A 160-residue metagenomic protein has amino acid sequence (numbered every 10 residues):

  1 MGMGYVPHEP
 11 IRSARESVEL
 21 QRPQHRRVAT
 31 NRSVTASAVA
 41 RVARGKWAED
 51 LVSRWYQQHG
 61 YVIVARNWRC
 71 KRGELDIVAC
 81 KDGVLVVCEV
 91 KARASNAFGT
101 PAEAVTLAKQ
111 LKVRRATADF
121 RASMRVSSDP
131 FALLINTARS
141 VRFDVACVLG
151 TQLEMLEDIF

Functional and structural regions predicted by a protein language model:
G2-G4, H25-R26, A146-F160: Short, C-terminally biased terminal segments at protein or domain edges
M3-P7, I11-S13, S17-R66: Acidic-basic catalytic patches of nuclease active cores, encompassing PD-(D/E)XK and other metal-cofactor nuclease
L51, D76, E154: Active-site phosphate/pyrophosphate-handling residues
Y56, L75-N96, T100, V113: Conserved catalytic cores of phosphodiester-cleaving nucleases, focusing on short active-site segments
V62-L85, I135: Active-site metal-binding core of divalent-cation-utilizing nuclease and nuclease-like domains
V84-V86, R142-D144, E154: Protein kinase-like catalytic core scaffold
A92-T151: Catalytic cores of nucleic-acid endonucleases
